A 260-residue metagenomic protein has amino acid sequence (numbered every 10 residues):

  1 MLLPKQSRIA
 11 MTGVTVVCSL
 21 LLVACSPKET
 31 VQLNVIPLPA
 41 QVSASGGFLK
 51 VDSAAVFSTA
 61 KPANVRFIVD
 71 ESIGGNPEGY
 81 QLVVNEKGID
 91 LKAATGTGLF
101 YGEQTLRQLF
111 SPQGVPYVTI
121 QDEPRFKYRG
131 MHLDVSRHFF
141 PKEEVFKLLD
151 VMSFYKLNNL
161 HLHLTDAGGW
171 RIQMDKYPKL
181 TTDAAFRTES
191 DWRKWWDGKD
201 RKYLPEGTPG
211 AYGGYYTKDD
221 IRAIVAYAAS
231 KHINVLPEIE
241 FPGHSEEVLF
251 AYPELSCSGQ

Functional and structural regions predicted by a protein language model:
M1-N34: Bacterial Sec-dependent N-terminal signal peptides
C25-R129: Acidic, contiguous N-terminal accessory segments
A93, G130-K142, K202-K218: The substrate-binding groove and active-site-proximal loops of carbohydrate-active enzymes, especially glycoside
T95, M152, V235: Conserved hydrophobic/aromatic pocket- or pore-lining residues that grip, position, or stack substrates in active sites
R129-L133, L160-L162, V235-I239: Hydrophobic faces of well-ordered beta-strands that scaffold small-molecule active sites in alpha/beta enzyme cores
D134-A167, R171: A conserved hydrophobic secondary-structure block that centers on an alpha-helix together with its immediately flanking
L148, I224, V235: Aromatic/hydrophobic pocket-lining residues that form π-stacking "cages" and hydrophobic walls in ligand
G168-S230, S245-Q260: Aromatic- and acidic-residue-enriched carbohydrate-binding clefts of CAZyme catalytic domains
